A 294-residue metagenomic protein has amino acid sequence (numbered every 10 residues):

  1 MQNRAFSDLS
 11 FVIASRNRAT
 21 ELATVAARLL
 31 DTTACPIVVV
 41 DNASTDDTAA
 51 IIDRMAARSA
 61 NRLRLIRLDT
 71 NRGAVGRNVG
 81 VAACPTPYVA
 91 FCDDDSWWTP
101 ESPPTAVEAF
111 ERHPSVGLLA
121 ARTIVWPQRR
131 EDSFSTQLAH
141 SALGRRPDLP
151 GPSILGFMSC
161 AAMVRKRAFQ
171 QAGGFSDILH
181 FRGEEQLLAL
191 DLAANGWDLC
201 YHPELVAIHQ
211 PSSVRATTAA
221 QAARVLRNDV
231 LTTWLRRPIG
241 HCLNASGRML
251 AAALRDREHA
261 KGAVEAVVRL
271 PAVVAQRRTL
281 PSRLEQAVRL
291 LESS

Functional and structural regions predicted by a protein language model:
A27-P36: Short, acidic, metal-binding catalytic loop of nucleotide-sugar glycosyltransferases
R28, D41-I51, T70, S96-T99: A conserved acidic beta->alpha catalytic loop
R67-C84, T105: Glycine-rich, basic loop-to-helix element that forms the pyrophosphate-binding segment of sugar-nucleotide handling
V89: Short aromatic/hydrophobic "clamp" motif used to bind/position activated sugar donors
T99-S133: Conserved donor NDP-sugar-binding/catalytic core segment of glycosyltransferases
A121, T136-L155: Short, flexible, basic/aromatic active-site loop/helix in glycosyltransferases
G156-V164, A168-G173, I178-V206: A short, conserved alpha-helix in the catalytic core of glycosyltransferases
R224, P238-S294: Non-catalytic, C-terminal membrane-associated alpha-helical segments of glycosyltransferases
